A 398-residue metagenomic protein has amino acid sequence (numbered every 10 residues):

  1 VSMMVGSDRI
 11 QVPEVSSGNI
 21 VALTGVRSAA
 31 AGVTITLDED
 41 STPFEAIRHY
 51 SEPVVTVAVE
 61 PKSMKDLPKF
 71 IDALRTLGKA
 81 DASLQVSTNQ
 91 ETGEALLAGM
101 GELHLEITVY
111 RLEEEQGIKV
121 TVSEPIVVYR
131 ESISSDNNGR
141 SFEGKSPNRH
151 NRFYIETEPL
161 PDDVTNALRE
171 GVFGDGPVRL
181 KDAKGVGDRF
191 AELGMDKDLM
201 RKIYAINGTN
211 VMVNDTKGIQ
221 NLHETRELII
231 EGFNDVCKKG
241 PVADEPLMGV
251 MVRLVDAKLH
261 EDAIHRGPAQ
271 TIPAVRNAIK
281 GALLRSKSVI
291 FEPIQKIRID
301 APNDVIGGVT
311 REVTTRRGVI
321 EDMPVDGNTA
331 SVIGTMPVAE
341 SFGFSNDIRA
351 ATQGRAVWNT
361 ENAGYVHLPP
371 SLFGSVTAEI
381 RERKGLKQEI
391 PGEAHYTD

Functional and structural regions predicted by a protein language model:
V1-D398: Accessory interaction regions appended to the cores of large information-processing enzymes
